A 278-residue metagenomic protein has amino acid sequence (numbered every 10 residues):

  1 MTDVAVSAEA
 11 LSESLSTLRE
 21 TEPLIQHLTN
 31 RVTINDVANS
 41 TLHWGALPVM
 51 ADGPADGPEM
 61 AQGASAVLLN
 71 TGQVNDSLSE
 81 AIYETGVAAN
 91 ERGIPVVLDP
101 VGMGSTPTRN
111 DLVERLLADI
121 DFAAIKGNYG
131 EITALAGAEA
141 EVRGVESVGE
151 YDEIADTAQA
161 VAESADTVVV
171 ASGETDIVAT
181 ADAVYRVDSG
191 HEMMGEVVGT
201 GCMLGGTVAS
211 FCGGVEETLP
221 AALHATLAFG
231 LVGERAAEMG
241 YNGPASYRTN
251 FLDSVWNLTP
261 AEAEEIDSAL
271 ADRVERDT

Functional and structural regions predicted by a protein language model:
M1-L47: Glycine-rich phosphate/adenosyl-contacting loop at the front of the ribokinase-like
H27, V49-D52, V97-P100, A124-N128 (+2 more regions): General beta-strand structural signal in soluble alpha/beta enzymes
S40-G93, L98: Active-site cofactor/substrate anionic-group-binding motifs, chiefly glycine- and Lys/Arg-rich phosphate-binding loops
N110-V184, M193: Conserved phosphate/ATP/ADP-binding segment of small-molecule kinases
A134, V198-A228: Short, small-residue alpha-helix embedded
T157-V161, T218-G233, L252: Short, well-structured alpha-helical segments that form the helix of a local strand-helix-strand
D188-G199: Short pre-catalytic strand/loop immediately N-terminal to key active-site residues, enriched for Gly-Thr
G230-T278: Charged C-terminal helix
